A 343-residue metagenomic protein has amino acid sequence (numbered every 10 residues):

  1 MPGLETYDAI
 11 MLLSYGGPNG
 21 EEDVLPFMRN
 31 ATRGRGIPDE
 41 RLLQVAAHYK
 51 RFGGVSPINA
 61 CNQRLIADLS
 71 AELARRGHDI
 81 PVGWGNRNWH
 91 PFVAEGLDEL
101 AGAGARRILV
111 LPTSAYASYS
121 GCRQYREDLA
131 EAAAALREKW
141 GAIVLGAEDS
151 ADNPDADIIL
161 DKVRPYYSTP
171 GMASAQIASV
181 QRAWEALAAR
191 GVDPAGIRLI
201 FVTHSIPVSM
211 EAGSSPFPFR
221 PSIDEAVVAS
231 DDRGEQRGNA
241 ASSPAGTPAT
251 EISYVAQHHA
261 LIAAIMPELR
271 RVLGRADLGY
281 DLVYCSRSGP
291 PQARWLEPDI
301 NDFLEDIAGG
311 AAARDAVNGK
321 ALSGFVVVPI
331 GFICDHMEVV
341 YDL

Functional and structural regions predicted by a protein language model:
M1-L343: Active-site-proximal alpha-helix that buttresses catalytic centers in soluble enzyme cores
